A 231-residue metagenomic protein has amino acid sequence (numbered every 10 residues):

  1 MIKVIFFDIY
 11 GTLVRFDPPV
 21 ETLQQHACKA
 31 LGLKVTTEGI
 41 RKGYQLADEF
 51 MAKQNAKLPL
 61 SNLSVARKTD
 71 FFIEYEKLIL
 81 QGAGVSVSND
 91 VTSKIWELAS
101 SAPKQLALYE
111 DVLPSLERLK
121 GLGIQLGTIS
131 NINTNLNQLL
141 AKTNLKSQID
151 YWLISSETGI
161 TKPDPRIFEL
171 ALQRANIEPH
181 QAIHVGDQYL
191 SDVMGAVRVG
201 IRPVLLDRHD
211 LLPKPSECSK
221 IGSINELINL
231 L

Functional and structural regions predicted by a protein language model:
M1-I5, R15-P18, K29, E38 (+5 more regions): Asp-based, Mg2+/Mn2+-dependent phosphohydrolase catalytic module
I2-E110: N-terminal helical cap/lid subdomain that shapes the substrate entry/recognition surface in HAD-like hydrolases
